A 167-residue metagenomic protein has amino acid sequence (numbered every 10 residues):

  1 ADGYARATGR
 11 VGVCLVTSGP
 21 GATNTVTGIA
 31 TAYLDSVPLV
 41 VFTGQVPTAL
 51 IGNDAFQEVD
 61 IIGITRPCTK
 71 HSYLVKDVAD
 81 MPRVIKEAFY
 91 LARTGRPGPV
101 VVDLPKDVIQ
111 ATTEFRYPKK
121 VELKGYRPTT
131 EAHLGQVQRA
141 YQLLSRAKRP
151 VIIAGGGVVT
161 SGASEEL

Functional and structural regions predicted by a protein language model:
A1-L167: N-terminal alpha/beta PP-like core and its mobile active-site loop of ThDP/TPP-dependent enzymes
